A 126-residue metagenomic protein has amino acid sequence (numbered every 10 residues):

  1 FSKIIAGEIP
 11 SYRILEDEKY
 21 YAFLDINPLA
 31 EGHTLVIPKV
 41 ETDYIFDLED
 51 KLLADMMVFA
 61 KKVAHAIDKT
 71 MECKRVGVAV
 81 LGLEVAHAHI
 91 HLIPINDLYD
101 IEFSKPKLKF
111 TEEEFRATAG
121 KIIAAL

Functional and structural regions predicted by a protein language model:
F1-L126: HIT superfamily nucleotide-processing domains
